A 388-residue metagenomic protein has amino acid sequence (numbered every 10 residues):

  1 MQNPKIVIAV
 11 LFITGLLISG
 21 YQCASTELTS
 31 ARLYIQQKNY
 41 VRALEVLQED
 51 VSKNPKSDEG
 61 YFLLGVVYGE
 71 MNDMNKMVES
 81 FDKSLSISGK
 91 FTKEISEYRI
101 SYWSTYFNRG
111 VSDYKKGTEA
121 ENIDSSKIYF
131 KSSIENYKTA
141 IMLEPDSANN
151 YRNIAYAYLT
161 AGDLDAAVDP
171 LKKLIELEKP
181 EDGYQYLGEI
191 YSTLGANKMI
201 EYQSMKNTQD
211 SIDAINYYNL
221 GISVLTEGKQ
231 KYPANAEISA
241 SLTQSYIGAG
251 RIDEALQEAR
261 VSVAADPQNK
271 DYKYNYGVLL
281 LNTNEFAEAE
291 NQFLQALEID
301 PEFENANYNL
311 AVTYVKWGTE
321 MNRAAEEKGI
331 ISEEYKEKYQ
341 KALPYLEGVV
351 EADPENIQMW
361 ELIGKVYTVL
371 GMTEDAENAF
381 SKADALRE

Functional and structural regions predicted by a protein language model:
Q22-I128, T319, A385-E388: N-terminal leader/linker segments that initiate helical-solenoid repeat arrays
D50, K83-S84, A140, K173-L174 (+5 more regions): Canonical positions in the second alpha-helix
K53, I87, L143, E176-L177 (+5 more regions): Structural marker of alpha-solenoid helical repeat scaffolds
D58-E59, V66, K93-A120, A148-N149 (+9 more regions): Amphipathic alpha-helical repeat scaffolds of TPR domains
